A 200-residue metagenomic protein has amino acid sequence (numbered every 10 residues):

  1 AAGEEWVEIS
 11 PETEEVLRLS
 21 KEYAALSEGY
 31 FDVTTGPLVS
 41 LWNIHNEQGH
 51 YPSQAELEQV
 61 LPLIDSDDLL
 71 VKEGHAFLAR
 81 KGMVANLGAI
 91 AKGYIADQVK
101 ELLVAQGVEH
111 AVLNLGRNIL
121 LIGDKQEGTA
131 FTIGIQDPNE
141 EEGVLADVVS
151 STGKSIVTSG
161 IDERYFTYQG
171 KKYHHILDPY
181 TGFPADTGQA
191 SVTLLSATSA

Functional and structural regions predicted by a protein language model:
A1-A200: Mature catalytic core of soluble alpha/beta enzymes
